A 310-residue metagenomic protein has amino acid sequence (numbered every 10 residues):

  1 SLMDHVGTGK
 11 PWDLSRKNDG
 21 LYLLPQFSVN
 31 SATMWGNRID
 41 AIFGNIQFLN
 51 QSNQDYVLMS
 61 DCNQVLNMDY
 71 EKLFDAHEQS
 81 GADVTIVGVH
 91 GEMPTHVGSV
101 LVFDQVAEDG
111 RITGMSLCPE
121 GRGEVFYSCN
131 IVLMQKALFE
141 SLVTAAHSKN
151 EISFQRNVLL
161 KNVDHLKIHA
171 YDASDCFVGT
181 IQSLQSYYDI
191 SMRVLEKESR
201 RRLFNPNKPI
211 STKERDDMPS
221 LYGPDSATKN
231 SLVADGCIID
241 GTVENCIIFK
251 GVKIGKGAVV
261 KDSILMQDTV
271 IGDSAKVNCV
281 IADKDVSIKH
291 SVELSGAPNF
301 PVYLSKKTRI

Functional and structural regions predicted by a protein language model:
S1-M192, L304: Unchanged
A137, A145-I310: Left-handed beta-helix
